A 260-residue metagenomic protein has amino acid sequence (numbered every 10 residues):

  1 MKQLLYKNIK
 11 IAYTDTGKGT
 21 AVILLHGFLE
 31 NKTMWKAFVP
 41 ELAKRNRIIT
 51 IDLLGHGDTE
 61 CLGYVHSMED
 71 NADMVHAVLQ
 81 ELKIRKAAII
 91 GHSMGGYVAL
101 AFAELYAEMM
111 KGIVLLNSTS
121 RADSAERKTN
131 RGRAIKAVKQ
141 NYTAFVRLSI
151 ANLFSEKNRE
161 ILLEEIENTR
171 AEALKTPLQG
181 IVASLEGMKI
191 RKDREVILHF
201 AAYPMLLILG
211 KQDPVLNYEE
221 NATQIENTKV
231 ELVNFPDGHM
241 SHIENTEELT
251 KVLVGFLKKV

Functional and structural regions predicted by a protein language model:
M1-V22, A43-N46, I84-R85, A151 (+2 more regions): Alpha/beta-hydrolase fold catalytic core
I9-Y64: Conserved HGGG/HGGXW glycine-rich cap/lid loop of the alpha/beta-hydrolase fold
D58, L100, T119-E126, E156-K157 (+1 more regions): A short beta-to-alpha transition loop/helix N-cap that caps and shapes the active-site region
D70-A87: Conserved acidic catalytic loop of the alpha/beta-hydrolase fold
R85-S124: Conserved hydrolase catalytic core segment
A122-T129, Q140-F200: Conserved alpha/beta-hydrolase catalytic His-Asp/Glu region
F200-D237: Conserved loop-alpha-helix segment in the C-terminal half of the alpha/beta-hydrolase fold that carries the catalytic
G238-T250: Catalytic histidine-centered segment of alpha/beta-hydrolase-like enzymes
